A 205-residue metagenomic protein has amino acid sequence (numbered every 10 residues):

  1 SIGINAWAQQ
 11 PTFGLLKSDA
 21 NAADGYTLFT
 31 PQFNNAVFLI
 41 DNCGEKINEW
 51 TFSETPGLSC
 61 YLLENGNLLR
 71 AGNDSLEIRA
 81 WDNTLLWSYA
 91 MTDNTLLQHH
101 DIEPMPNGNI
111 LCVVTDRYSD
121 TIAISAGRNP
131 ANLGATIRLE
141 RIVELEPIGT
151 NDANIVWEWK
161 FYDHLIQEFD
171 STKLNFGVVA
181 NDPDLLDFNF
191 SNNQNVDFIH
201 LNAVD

Functional and structural regions predicted by a protein language model:
S1-W7: C-terminal segment of classical bacterial N-terminal signal peptides
W7-D205: Histidine-/acidic-rich catalytic cores in large beta-rich domains
